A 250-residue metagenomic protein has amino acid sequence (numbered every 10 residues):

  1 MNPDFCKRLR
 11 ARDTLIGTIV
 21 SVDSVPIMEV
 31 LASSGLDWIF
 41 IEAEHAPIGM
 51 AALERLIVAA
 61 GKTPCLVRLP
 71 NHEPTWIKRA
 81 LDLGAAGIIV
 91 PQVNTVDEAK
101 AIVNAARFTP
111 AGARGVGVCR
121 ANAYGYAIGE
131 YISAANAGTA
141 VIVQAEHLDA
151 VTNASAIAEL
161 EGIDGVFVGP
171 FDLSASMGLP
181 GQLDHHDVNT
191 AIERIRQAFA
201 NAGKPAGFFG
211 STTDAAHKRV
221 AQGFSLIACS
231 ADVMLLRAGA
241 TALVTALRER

Functional and structural regions predicted by a protein language model:
M1-R250: Expand to "…catalyze enediolate/carbanion chemistry for C-C bond making/breaking, isomerization, decarboxylation
